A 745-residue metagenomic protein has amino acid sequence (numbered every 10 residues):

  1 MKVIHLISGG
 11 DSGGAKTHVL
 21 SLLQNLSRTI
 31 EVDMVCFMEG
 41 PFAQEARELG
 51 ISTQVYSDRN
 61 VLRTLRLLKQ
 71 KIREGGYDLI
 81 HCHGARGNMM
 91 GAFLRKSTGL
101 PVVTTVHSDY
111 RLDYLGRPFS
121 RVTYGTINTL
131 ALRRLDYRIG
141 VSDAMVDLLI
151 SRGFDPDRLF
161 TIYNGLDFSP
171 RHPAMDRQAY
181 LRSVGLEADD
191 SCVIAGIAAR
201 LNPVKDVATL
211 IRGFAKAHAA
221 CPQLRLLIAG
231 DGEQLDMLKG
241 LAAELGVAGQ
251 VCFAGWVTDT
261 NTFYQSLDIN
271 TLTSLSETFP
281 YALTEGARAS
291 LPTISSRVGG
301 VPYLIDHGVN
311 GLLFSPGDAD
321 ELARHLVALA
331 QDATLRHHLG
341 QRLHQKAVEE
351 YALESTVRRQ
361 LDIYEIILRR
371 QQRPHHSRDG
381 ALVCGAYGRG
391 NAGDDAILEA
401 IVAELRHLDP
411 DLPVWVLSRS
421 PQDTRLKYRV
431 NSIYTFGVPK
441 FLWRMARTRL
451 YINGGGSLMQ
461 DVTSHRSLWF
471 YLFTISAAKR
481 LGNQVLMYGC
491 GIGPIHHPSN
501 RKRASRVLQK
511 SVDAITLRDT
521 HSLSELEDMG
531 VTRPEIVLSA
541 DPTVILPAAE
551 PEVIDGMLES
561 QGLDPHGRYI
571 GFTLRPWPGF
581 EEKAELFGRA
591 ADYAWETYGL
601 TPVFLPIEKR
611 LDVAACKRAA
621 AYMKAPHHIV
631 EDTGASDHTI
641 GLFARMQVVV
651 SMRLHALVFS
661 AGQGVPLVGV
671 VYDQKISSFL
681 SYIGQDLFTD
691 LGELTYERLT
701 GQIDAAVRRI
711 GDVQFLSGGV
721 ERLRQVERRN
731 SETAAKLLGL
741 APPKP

Functional and structural regions predicted by a protein language model:
G13-Q24, V193, I197-A219, E233-G240 (+3 more regions): A conserved mid-protein helix/loop that constitutes part of the nucleotide-sugar donor-binding site
V35-C36, P292-S295, I305, V649-S651 (+1 more regions): Short hydrophobic beta-strand element within catalytic cores of glycosyltransferases and related nucleotide-activated
L62-R66, P101-V103, R111-R134, D147 (+1 more regions): Nucleotide-sugar donor phosphate/pyrophosphate-binding loop at the beta->alpha transition of glycosyltransferases
C82-N88, V106, R653: Short His-centered aromatic/hydrophobic patch
R133-T161, L166-P170, I515-T532: A short, active-site helix/loop in glycosyltransferases that binds the activated sugar's phosphate group
W256, L275: Aromatic "clamp/platform" in nucleotide-sugar-dependent glycosyltransferases that forms part of the donor/acceptor
H307-G308, L312-A319, A328-A333, L687-L694 (+1 more regions): Conserved acidic donor-binding segment of nucleotide-sugar-dependent glycosyltransferases
R369-P745: Active-site anion-handling motifs in enzyme catalytic cores
